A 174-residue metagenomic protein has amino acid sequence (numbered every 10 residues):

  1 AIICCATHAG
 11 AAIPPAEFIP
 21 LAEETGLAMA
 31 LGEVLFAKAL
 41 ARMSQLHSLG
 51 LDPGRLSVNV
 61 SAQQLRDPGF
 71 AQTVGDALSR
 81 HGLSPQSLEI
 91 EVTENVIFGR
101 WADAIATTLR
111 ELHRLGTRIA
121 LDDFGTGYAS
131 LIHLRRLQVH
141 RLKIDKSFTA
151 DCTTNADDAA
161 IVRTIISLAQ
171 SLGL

Functional and structural regions predicted by a protein language model:
A1-L21, N59, L121: Active-site core of bacterial EAL-family cyclic-dinucleotide phosphodiesterase domains
I2, G75-C152, I166-L174: The catalytic core of metal-dependent phosphodiesterases that act on cyclic dinucleotides
I3-A9, T25-A104: Catalytic core of bacterial c-di-GMP phosphodiesterases, primarily the EAL and HD-GYP domains, capturing alpha-helical
A11-P15, E24, L121-L134, D158: Catalytic-site-adjacent helices and loops of nucleotide signaling machinery
P14-P15, G69-A71, W101-I105, S130 (+2 more regions): Residues at alpha-helix caps and immediate loop-helix transition turns in enzyme cores, especially N- and C-cap
A16-P20, M29, A106, R110 (+2 more regions): Conserved long alpha-helical elements within nucleotide-processing catalytic cores of c-di-GMP signaling and class III
A22-G26, L115: A conserved signal-transducing helical linker
L31-V34, D158-T164: Conserved acetyl-CoA-binding loop-helix of GNAT-fold acetyltransferases
